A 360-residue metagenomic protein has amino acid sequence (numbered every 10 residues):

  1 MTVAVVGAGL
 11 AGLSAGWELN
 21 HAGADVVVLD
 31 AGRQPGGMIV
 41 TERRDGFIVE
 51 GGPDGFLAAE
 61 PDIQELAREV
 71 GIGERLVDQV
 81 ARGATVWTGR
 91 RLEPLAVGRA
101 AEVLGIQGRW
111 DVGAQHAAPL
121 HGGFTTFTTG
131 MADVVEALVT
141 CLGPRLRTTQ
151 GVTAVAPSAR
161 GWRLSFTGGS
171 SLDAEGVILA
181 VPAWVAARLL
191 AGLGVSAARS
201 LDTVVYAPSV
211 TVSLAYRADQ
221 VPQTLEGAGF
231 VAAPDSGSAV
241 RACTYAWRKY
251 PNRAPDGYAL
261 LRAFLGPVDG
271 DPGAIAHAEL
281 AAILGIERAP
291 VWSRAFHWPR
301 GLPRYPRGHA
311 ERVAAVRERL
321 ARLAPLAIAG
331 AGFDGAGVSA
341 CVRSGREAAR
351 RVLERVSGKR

Functional and structural regions predicted by a protein language model:
T2-V28, L353: N-terminal Rossmann-like FAD-binding beta1-loop-alpha1 element of flavoenzymes
L10-A11, P35, S344: Hydrophobic/small residue at the entry helix of a nucleotide-binding pocket
N20-R44: Glycine-rich FAD pyrophosphate-binding loop
D45-A114: Dinucleotide-binding Rossmann-like beta1-alpha1 core, especially the glycine-rich loop that anchors the ADP
L95-A100, G161, A242-R360: Conserved flavin/dinucleotide-binding core of flavoenzymes
Q115-G168, L172-G176, A180: Helical element adjacent to the flavin cofactor pocket in flavoenzyme catalytic cores
A154-G273, E279-I283: Mid-domain catalytic core of redox enzymes that form a hydrophobic substrate pocket/lid adjacent to a catalytic redox
